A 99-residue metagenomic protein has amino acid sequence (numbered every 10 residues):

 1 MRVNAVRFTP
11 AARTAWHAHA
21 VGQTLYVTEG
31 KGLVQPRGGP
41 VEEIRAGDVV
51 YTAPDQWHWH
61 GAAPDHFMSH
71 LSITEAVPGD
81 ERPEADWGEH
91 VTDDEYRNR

Functional and structural regions predicted by a protein language model:
M1-W16, G22, I73: A short glycine-rich, His/Asp/Glu-containing loop-to-beta-strand
N4, V27-T28, Q35, G61 (+1 more regions): Beta-strand residues in well-ordered beta-sheet regions across diverse protein folds
P10, V34-Q35, E42-E43: Short, solvent-exposed loop/turn segments at secondary-structure junctions
T14-W16, V34-Q35, T52, W57-P64: Short beta-strand His + acidic residue motifs that chelate non-heme Fe in jelly-roll/DSBH and cupin folds
A18, Y26, I44-A46, A62: Conserved strand-loop elements at the edges of beta-sheets that form or border functional pockets
A20-L33, R37-G38: Glycine- and acidic-residue-biased ligand/ion/polar-headgroup-sensing regions
T24, G38-D55: Short acidic-glycine-tyrosine-enriched beta hairpin
W59-R99: Double-stranded beta-helix
